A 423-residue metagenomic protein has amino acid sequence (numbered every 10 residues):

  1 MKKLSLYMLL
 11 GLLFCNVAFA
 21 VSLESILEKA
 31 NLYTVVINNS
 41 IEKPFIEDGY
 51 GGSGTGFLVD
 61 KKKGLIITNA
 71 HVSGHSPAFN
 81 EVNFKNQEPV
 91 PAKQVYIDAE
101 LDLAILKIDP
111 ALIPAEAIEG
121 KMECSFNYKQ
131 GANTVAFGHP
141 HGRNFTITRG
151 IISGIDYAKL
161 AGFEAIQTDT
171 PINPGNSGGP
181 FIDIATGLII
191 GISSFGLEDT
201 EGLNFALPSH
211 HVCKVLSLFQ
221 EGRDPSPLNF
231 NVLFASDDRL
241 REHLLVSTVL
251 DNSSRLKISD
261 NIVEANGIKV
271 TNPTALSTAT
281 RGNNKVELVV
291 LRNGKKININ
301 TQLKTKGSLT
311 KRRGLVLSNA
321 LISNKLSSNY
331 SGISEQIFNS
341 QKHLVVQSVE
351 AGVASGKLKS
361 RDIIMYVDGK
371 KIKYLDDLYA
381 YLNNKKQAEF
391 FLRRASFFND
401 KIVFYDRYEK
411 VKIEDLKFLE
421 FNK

Functional and structural regions predicted by a protein language model:
V21-E24, I41-K63, E88-P91, G178 (+3 more regions): A conserved glycine-rich beta-strand in the N-terminal activation segment of trypsin-fold
V21-I26, A115-F163, L197-N204, L216-R223 (+2 more regions): Flexible, gly/ser-rich surface segments that form the specificity/activation loops bordering the active-site cleft
S25, K129, Q220, D224-K423: C-terminal recognition in membrane/secretory proteostasis and scaffolding
L27, L32, I184-L228, F421-K423: C-terminal subregion of chymotrypsin/trypsin-like serine protease catalytic domains
Y33-V36, I66-N69, N127-P140, T168-P171 (+2 more regions): Active-site-proximal beta-strands of protease catalytic cores
V36, I46-F79, I268, K370: Catalytic histidine site
G52-F57, E119-S125, H141, A165-I182 (+2 more regions): Gly/Ser-rich catalytic serine loop of serine hydrolases
K61-G138, G142-F145, G162-E164, E242 (+3 more regions): Conserved active-site neighborhood of the chymotrypsin/trypsin-like protease fold
